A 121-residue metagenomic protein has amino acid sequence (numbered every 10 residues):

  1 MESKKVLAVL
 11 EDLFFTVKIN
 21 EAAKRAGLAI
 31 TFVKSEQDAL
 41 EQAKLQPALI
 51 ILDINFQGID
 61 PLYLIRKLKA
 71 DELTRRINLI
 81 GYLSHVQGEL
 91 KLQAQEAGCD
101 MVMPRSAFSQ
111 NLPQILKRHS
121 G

Functional and structural regions predicted by a protein language model:
S3-L13: Conserved acidic segment of CheY-like receiver
L13-T31: Two-component/phosphorelay signaling modules centered on CheY-like receiver
K34-L49: Acidic, metal-coordinating helix/loop segments flanking the phosphotransfer/catalytic sites of two-component signaling
L52-L68: Conserved phosphotransfer microenvironments
K69-R75, A97: Conserved phosphotransfer cores of two-component systems
R76-H85: A short, hydrophobic beta-strand element within the central beta-sheet of small alpha/beta folds
V86-M101: Alpha4 helix (beta4-alpha4-beta5 surface) of REC/receiver domains from two-component response regulators
G98-Q110: Output/docking surface of receiver
